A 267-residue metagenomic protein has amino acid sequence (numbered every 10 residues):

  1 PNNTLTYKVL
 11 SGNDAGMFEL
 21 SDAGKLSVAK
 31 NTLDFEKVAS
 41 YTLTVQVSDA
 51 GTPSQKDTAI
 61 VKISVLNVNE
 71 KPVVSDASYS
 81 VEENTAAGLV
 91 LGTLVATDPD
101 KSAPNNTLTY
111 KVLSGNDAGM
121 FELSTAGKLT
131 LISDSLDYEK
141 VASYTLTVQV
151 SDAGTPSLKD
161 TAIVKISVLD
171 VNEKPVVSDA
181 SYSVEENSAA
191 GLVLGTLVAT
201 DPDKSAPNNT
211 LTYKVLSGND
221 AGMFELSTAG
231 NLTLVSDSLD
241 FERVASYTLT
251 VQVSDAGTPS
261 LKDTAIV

Functional and structural regions predicted by a protein language model:
P1-V73, A77-V176, A180-V267: Acidic, turn/loop-rich segments in luminal/extracellular domains of secretory-pathway and cell-surface proteins
